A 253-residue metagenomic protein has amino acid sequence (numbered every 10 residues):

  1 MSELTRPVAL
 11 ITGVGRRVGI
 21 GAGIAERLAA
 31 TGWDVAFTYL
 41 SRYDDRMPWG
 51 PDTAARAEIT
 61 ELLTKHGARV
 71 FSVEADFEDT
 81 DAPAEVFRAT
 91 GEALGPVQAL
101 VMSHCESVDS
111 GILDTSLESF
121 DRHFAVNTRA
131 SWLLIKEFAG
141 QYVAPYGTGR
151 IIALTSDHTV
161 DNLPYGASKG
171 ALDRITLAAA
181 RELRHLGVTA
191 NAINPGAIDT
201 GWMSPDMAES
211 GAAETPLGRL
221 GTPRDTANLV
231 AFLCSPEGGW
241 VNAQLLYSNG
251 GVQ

Functional and structural regions predicted by a protein language model:
S2-T38: Canonical Rossmann dinucleotide-binding motif of NAD(H)/NADP(H)-dependent dehydrogenases/reductases, specifically
G13, R17-G19, V143-H185, A197: Catalytic loop of short-chain dehydrogenase/reductase
S103-D109, G250-G251: Conserved NAD(P)H cofactor-binding loop of Rossmann-fold oxidoreductase domains
G111-I112, S119-D121, G211: Substrate-binding pocket helix/loop in short-chain dehydrogenase/reductase
R184-T189, V241-A243: Short, small/polar-rich loop/turn modules that mediate ligand/substrate recognition or access, typified
E209-R219, A231, N242-Q253: Short C-terminal tail/terminal secondary-structure segment of NAD(P)H-dependent dehydrogenase/reductase domains
T215-T226, E237: A conserved structural motif in NAD(P)-dependent oxidoreductases
